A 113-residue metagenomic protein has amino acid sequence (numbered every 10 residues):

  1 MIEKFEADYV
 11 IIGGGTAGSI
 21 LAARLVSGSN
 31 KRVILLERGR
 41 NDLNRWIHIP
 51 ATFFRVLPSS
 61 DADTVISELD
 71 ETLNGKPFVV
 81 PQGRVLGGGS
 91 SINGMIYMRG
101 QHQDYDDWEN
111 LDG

Functional and structural regions predicted by a protein language model:
M1-G113: N-terminal redox-cofactor-binding region of secreted/periplasmic oxidoreductases
